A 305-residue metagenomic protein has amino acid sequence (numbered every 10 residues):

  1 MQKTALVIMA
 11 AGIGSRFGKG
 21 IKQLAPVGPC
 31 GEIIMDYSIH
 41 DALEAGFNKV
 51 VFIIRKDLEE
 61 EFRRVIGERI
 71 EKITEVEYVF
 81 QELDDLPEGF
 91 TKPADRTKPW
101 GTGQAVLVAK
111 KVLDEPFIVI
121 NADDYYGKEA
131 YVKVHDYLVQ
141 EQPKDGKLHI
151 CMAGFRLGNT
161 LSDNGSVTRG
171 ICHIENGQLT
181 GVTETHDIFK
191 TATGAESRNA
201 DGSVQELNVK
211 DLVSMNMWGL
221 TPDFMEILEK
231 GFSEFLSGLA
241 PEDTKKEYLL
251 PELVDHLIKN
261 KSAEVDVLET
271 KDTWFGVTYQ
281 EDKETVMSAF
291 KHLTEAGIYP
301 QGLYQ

Functional and structural regions predicted by a protein language model:
Q2-G67, T74-V76, Q81, E115: N-terminal glycine-rich phosphate-binding loop and ensuing alpha1 helix
G14, Y125-G127: A short, conserved beta-strand element in the Rossmann-like catalytic core that flanks the donor/metal-binding loop
I70-E115: Short phosphate-binding loop-to-helix
P87-P99, G165-G170, E281-T285: Short, surface-exposed amphipathic charged segments that create phosphate/polyanion-binding patches used for binding
E115-Y125: Short beta-strand-to-loop acidic/aromatic patch adjacent to the donor-nucleotide binding site
K128-W218, P222: Conserved core of the sugar-phosphate nucleotidyltransferase
E229-A263: A C-terminal functional module that forms or caps the active site or interfaces directly with catalytic machinery
N260-E264, W274-Q305: Hydrophobic helical membrane-anchoring modules
